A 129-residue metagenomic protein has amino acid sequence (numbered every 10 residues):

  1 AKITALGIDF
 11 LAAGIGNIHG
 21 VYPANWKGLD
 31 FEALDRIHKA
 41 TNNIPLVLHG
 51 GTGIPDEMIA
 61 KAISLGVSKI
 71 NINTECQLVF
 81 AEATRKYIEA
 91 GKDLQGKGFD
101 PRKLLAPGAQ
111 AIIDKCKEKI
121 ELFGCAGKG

Functional and structural regions predicted by a protein language model:
A1-N42, D56-K61, L65-V67, R85 (+2 more regions): Alpha/beta enzyme core
L11-A13, L46-G50, S68-I72: Hydrophobic faces of well-ordered beta-strands that scaffold small-molecule active sites in alpha/beta enzyme cores
I15-H19, T52-I54, T74-L78: Active-site-proximal loop/turn and secondary-structure-junction residues that shape catalytic pockets, frequently
P23, V47-H49, L105-A106: Active-site mouth loops of central-metabolism enzymes
K27-F31, D56, T74, L78 (+2 more regions): Electropositive phosphate-/nucleotide-binding environments in soluble metabolic enzymes
M58-A60, K69, G98-R102: Metallocofactor- and cofactor-centric catalytic cores in central/energy metabolism, strongly enriched
S68-I88, K92-D93, K103, Q110: Shared catalytic-loop signature of beta/alpha-barrel
D93-A106, C125-G129: Flexible, glycine/charged-enriched surface loops at secondary-structure junctions
